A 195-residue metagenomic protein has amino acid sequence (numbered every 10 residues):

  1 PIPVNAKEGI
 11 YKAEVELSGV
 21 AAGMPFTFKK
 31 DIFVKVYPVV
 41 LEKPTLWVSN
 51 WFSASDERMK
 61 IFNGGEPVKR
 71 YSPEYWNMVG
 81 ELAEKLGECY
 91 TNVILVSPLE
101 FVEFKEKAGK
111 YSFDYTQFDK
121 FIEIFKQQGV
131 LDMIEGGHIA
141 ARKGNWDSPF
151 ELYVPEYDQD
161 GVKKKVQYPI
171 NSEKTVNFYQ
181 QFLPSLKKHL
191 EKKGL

Functional and structural regions predicted by a protein language model:
I2-E8: Short, surface-exposed loop/turn segments at beta-strand-coil junctions that are enriched for proline with nearby
N5, A22-M24: Generic marker of residues within folded, mature protein domains
K12-G19, F26-L195: Aromatic-lined carbohydrate-binding surfaces of glycoside hydrolases
